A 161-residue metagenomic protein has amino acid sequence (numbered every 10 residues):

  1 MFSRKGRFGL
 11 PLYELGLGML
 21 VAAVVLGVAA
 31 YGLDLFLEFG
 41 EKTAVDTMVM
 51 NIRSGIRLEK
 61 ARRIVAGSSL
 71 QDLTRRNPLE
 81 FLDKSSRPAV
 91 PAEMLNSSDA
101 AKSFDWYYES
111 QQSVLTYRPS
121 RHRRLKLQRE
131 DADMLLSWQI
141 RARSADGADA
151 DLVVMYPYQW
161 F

Functional and structural regions predicted by a protein language model:
M1-Y13: N-terminal leader/signal peptides at the extreme start of proteins
P11, A22-F39: C-terminal juxtamembrane segment of a hydrophobic transmembrane alpha-helix
F39-A66: Membrane-proximal N-terminal amphipathic helix
A61-R123: Extracellular/periplasmic head regions of type IV pilus-like filament subunits
V114-F161: Short, surface-exposed interaction loops/tails
